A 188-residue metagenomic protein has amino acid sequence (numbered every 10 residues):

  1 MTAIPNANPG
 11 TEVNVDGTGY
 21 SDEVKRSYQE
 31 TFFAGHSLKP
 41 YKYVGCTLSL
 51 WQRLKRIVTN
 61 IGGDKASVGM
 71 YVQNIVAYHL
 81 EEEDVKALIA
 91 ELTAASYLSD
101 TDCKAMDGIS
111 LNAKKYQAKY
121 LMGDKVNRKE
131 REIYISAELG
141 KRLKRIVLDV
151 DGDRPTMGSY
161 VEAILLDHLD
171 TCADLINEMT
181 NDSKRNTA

Functional and structural regions predicted by a protein language model:
M1-Y41, G45-N60, E83, A87-K129 (+2 more regions): A detector of short terminal or domain-flanking linear segments
Y43, T47, D64-G69, E132 (+2 more regions): Alpha-helix N-cap/helix-initiation sites
D64-A94, D153-D182: Short, basic amphipathic alpha-helical segments that act as recognition/interaction helices in nucleic-acid-binding
